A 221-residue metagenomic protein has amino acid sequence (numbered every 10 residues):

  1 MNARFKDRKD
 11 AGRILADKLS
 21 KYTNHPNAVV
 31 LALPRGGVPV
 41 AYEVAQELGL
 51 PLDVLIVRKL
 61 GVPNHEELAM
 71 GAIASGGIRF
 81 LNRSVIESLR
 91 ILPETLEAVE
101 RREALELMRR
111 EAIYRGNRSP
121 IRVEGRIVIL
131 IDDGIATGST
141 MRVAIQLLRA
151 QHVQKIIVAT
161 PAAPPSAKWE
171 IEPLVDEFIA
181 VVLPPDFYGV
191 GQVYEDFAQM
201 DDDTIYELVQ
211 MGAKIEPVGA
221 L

Functional and structural regions predicted by a protein language model:
M1-L221: PRPP-associated nucleotide enzymes
